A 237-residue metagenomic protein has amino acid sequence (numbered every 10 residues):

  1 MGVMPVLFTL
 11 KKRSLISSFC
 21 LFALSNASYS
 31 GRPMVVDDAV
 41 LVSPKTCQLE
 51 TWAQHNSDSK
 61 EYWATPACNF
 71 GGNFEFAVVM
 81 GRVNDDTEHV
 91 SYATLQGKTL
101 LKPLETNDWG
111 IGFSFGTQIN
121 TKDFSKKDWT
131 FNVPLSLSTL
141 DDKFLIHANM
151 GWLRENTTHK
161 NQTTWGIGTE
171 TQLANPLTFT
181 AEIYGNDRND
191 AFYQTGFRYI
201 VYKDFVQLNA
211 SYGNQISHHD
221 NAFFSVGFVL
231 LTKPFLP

Functional and structural regions predicted by a protein language model:
M1-V35, F235-P237: Cleavable N-terminal export/targeting peptides
Y29-P237: Transmembrane beta-barrel domains of Gram-negative outer membranes and organellar outer membranes
